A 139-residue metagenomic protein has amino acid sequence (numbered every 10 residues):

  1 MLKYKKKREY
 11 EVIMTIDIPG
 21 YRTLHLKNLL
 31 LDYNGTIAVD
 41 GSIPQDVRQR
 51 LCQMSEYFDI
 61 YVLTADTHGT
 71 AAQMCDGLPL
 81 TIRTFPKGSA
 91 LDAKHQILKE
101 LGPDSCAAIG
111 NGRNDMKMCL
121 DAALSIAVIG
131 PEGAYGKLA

Functional and structural regions predicted by a protein language model:
M1-L31: Non-catalytic pre-domain segments flanking phosphatase-related domains
T23-L24, Q53, T81, A90: Catalytic phosphate/metal-binding cores of nucleic-acid and nucleotide-processing enzymes, i.e., regions that mediate
L24-D40, C119: Asp-based phosphoryl-transfer active-site loop
L26, Y57-F58, P79, P103 (+2 more regions): Short, well-ordered alpha-helix to beta-strand connector turns
T36, R50-C75: Substrate-recognition element of Asp-dependent hydrolases with the DxDx(T/V) motif
V39-D59, L91-Q96: Short, acidic loop-to-helix structural element flanking the phosphoryl-transfer center in phosphate-processing enzymes
G69-C106: Substrate-recognition "cap/lid" segment bordering the active-site pocket of phosphatases
A107-A139: Acidic, Mg2+-coordinating phosphoryl-transfer loop and its flanking beta/alpha structural elements, shared across
